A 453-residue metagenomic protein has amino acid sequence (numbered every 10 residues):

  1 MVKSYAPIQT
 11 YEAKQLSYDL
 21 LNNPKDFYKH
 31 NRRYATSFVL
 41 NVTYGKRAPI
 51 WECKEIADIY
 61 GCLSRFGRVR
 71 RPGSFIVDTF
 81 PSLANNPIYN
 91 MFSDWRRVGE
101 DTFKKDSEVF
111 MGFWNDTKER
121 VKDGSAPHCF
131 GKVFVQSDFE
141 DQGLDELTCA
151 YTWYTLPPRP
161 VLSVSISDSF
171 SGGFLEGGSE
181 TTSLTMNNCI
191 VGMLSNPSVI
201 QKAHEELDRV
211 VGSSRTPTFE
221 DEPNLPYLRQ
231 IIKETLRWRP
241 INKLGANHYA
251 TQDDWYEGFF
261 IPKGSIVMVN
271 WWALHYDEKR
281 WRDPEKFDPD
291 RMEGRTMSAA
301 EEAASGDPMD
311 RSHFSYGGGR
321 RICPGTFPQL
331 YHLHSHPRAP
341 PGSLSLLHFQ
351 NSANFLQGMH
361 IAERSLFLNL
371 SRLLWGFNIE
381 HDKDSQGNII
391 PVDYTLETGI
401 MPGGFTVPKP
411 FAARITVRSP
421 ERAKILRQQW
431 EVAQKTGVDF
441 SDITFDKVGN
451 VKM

Functional and structural regions predicted by a protein language model:
V2-M186: Cytochrome P450 heme-thiolate monooxygenase catalytic core
T10, A57-R65, S125-F134, V191-N242 (+5 more regions): Cytochrome P450 I-helix active-site segment
W153-T155, R159, S171-G172, E257 (+2 more regions): Cytochrome P450 heme-thiolate "Cys pocket" and heme-binding signature region
T181-V199, H204-E206, F327-L333, H360-G376: Cytochrome P450 catalytic-core helices
A203, T235, I261-G264, F287 (+5 more regions): Hydrophobic, well-ordered secondary-structure elements that form the walls of internal hydrophobic environments
I266, A273-L274, R320-R321, H336-R338 (+4 more regions): Conserved beta-strand elements of beta-rich interaction domains across eukaryotes, especially beta-propellers
V269-A304, A339, W430-E431: Conserved cytochrome P450 K-helix/beta-meander segment immediately N-terminal to the heme-binding cysteine loop
G294, Q429-M453: Short, cationic low-complexity segments
